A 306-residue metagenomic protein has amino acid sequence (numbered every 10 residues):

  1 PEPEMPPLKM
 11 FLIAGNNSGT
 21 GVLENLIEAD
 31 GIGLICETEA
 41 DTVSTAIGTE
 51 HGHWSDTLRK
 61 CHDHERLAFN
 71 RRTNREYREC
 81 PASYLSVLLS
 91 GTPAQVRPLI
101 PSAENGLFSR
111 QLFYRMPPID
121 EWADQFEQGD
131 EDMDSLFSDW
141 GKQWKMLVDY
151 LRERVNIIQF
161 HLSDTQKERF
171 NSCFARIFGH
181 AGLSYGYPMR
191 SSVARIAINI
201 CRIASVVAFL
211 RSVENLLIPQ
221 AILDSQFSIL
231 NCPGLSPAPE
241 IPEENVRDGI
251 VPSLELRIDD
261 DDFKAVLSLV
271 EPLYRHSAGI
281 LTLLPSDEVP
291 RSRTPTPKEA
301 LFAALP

Functional and structural regions predicted by a protein language model:
P1-P306: Phosphate-handling catalytic cores of nucleic-acid transaction enzymes
